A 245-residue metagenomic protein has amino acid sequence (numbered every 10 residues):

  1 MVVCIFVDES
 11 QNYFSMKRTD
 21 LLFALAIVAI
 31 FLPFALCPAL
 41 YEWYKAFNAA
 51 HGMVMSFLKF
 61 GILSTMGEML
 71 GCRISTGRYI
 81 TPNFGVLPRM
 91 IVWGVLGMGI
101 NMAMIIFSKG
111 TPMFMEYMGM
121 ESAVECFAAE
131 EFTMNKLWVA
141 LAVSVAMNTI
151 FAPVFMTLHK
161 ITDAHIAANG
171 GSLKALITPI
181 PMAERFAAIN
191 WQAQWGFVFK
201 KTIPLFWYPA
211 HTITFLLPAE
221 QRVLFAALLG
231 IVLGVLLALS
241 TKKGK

Functional and structural regions predicted by a protein language model:
Q11-I27: N-terminal membrane topogenic signal
A24-E42: Alpha-helical transmembrane segments of multi-pass membrane proteins
A46-T65: Loop-to-helix transition at the N-terminal end of transmembrane alpha-helices
S75-S108: Hydrophobic/aromatic-rich structural module bridging two neighboring secondary-structure elements via a short loop
V86-M98, C126-F151: Alpha-helical membrane-spanning segments of integral membrane proteins, especially the hydrophobic core of TM bundles
G97-M118, L141-L173: Transmembrane alpha-helix/helix-exit interface in multi-pass inner-membrane proteins
T111-W138, N169-P181: Membrane-interface interhelical connector segments
F206-T214: Hydrophobic, membrane-inserted alpha-helices
